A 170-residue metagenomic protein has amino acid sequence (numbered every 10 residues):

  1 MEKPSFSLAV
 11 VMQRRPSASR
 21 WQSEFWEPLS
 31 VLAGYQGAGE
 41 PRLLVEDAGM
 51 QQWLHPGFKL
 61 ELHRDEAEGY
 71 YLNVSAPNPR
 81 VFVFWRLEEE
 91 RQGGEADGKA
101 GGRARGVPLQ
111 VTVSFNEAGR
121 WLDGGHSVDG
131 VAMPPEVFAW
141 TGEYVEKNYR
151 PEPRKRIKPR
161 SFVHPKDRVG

Functional and structural regions predicted by a protein language model:
M1-P135, Y149-G170: Terminal targeting/leader modules
V137-Y149: Amphipathic alpha-helical interface segments used for dimerization/assembly
